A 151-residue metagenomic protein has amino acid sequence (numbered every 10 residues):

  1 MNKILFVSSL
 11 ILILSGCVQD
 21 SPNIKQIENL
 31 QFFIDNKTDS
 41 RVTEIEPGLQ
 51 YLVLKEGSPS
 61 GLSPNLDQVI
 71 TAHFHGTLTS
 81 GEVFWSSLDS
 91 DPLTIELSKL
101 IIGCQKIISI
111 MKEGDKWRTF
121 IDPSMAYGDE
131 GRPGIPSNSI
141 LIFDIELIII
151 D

Functional and structural regions predicted by a protein language model:
L5, S9, C17-D151: Cross-family detector of peptidyl-prolyl cis-trans isomerase
